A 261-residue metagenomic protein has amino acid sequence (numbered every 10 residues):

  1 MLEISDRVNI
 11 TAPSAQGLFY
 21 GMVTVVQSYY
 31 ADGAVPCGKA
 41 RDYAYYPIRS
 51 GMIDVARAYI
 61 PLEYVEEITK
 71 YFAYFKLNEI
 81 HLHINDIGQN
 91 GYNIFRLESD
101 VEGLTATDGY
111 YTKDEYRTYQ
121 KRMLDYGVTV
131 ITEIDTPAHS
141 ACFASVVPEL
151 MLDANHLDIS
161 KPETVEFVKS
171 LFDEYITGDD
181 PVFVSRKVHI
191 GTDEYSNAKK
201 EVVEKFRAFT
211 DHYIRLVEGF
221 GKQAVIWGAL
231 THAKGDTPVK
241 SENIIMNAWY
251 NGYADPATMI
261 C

Functional and structural regions predicted by a protein language model:
L2-H189, H212, L216: Feature activates predominantly on carbohydrate-active enzymes
P148-I245, W249-I260: Active-site neighborhood of glycoside hydrolase catalytic domains
